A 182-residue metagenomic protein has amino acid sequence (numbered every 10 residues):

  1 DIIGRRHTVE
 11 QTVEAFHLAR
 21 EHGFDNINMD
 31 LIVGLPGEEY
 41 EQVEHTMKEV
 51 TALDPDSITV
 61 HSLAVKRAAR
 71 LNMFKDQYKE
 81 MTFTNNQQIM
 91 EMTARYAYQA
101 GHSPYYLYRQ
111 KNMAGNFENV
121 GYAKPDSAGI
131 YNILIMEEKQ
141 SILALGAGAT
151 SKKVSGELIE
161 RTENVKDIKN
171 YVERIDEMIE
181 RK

Functional and structural regions predicted by a protein language model:
D1-T93: Conserved non-cysteine loop/helix-boundary elements of the Radical SAM core domain that shape
V13, L18, E44, Y106-E118 (+1 more regions): A broadly tuned preference for mixed-charge, low-complexity surface segments
G34, N112, G148-S151: Short, glycine-/Ser/Thr-/acidic-enriched flexible segments
T46, V50, Q77-Y78, F117 (+3 more regions): Residue-level signature of transmembrane alpha-helix interfaces in integral membrane proteins
A68-L145: A C-terminal junction/extension of Radical SAM enzymes
G121-K182: Radical SAM enzyme core and accessory elements
